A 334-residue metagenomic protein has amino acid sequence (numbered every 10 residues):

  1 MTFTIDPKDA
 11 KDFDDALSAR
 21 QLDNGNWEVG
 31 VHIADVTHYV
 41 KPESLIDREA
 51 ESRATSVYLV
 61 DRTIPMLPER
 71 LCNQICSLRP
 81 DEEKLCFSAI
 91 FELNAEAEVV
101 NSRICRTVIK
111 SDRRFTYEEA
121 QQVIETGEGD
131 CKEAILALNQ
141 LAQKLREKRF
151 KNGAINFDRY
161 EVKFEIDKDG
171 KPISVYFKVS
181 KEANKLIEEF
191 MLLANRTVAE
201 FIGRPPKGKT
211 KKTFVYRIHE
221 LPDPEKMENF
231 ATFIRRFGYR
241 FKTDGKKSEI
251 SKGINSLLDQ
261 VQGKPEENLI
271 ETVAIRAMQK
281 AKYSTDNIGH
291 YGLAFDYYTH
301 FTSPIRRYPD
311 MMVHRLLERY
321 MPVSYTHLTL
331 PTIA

Functional and structural regions predicted by a protein language model:
M1-L328: Electropositive polyanion-binding surfaces
T329-A334: A short, hydrophobic C-terminal helix/tail in secreted or cell-surface proteins
